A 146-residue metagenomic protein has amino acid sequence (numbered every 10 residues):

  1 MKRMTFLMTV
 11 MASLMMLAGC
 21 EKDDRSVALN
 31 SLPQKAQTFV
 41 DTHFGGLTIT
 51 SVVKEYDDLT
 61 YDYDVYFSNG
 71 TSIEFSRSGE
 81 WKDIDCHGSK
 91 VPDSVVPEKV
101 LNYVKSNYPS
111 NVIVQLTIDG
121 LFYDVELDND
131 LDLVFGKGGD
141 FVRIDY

Functional and structural regions predicted by a protein language model:
M1-L7: Bacterial N-terminal signal peptides that target proteins for export
L7-L14: Sec-dependent N-terminal signal peptides
M16-G19: C-terminal motif of bacterial Sec signal peptides marking the signal peptidase cleavage site
K22-V27: Long, hydrophobic N-terminal alpha-helical segment
A28-Y146: First exposed extracellular module after export/assembly in secreted or surface-exposed proteins
